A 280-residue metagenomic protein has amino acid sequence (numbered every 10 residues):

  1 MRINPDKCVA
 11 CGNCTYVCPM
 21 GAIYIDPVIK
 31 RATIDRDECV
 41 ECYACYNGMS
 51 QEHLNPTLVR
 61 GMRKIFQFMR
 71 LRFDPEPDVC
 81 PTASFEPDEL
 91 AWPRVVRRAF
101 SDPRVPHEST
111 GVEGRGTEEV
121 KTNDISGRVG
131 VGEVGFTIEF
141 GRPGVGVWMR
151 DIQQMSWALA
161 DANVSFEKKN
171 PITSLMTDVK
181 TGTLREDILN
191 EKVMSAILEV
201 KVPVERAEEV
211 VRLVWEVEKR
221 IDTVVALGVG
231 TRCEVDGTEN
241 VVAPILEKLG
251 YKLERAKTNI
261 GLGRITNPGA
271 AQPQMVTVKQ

Functional and structural regions predicted by a protein language model:
M1-N4, Y16: N-terminal, Lys/Arg-enriched amphipathic/low-complexity engagement segments that precede the first folded domain
R2, V9, R97-G130, S156-A160 (+3 more regions): Long, contiguous binding/interaction regions
N13-F66, R72-R94: Iron-sulfur cluster-binding cysteine motifs and their immediate structural context in ferredoxin-like electron-transfer
Y24, E86-W92, V164-T173, T223-R232: Flexible, glycine/charged-enriched surface loops at secondary-structure junctions
K64-T137, V145-V147, I152: PEST-like low-complexity intrinsically disordered regions enriched in Ser/Thr/Pro and acidic residues
E118-T183, E191: Non-catalytic interaction/regulatory modules that flank or connect domains
V145-I152, V204-L213: Short, conserved charged micro-motifs
K192-A196: Flexible loop/N-cap segments at domain edges
